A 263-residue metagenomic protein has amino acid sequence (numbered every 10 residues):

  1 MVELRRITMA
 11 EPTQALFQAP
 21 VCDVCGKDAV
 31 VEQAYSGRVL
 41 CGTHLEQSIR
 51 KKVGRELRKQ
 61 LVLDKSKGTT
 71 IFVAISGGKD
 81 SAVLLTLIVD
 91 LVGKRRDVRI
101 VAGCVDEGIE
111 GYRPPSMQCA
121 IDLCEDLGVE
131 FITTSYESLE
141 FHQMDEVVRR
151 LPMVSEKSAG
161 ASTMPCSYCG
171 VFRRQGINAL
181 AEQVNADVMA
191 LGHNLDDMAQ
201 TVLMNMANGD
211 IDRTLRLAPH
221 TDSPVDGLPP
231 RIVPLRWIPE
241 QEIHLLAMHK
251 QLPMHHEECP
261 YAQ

Functional and structural regions predicted by a protein language model:
V2-R216, H220, E240-E242, H249: ATP-dependent adenylation/nucleotidyltransferase module used to activate substrates
T134, L252-Y261: Conserved S-adenosyl-L-methionine
L217-H255: Metal-dependent de-N-acetylase/amidase catalytic core
A247, Y261-Q263: RNase H-like two-metal-ion nuclease catalytic core shared by retroviral integrases and related mobile-element nucleases
